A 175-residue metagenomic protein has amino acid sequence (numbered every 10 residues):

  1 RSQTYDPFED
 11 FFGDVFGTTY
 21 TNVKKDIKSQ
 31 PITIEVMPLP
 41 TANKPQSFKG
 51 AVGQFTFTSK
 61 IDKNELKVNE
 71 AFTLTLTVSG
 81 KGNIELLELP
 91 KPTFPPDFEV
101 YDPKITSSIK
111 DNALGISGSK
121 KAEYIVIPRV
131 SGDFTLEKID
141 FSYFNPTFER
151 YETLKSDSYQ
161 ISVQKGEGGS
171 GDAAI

Functional and structural regions predicted by a protein language model:
R1-I175: Surface-exposed interaction/ligand-binding surfaces
